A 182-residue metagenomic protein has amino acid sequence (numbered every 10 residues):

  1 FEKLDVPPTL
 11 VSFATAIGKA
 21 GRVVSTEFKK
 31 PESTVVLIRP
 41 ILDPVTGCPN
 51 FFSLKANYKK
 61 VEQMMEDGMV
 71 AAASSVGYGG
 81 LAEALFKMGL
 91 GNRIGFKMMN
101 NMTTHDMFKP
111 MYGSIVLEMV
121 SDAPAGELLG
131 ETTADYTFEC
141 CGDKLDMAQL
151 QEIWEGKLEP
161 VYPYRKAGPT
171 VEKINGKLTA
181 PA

Functional and structural regions predicted by a protein language model:
F1-M111, D122-A182: Intein/HINT protein-splicing elements and their conserved insertion hotspots or analogous self-processing inserts
L117-S121: Short beta-strand-to-loop capping motifs
